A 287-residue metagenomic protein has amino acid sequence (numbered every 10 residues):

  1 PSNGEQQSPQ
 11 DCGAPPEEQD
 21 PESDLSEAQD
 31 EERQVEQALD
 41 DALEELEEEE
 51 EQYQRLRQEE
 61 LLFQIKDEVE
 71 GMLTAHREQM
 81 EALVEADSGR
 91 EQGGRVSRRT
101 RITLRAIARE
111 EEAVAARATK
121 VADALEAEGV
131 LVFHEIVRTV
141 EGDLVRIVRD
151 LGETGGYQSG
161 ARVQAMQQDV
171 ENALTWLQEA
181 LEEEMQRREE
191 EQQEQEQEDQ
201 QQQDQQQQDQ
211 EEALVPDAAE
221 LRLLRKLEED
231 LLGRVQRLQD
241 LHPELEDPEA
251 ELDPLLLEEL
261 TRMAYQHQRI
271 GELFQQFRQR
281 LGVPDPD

Functional and structural regions predicted by a protein language model:
P1-D287: Mature extracytoplasmic or organellar-lumen-exposed domains after removal of signal/transit peptides
